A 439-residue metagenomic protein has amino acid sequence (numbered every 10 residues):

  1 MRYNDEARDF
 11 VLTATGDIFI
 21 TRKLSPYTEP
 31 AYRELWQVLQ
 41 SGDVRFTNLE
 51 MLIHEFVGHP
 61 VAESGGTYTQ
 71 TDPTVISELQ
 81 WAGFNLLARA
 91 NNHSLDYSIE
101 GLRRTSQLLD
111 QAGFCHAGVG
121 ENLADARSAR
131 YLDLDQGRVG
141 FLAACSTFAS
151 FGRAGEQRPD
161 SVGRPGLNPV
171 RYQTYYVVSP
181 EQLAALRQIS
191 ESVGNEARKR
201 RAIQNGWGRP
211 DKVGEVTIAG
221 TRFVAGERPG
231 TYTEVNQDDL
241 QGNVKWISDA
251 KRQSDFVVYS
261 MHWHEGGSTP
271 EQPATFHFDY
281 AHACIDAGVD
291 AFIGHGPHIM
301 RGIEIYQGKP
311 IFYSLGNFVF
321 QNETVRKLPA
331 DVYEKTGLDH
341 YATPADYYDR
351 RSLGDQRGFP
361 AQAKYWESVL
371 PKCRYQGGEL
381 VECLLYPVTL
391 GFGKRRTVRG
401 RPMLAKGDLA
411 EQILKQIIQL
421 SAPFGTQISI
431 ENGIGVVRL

Functional and structural regions predicted by a protein language model:
M1-L439: Acidic, metal/ion-coordinating pockets
